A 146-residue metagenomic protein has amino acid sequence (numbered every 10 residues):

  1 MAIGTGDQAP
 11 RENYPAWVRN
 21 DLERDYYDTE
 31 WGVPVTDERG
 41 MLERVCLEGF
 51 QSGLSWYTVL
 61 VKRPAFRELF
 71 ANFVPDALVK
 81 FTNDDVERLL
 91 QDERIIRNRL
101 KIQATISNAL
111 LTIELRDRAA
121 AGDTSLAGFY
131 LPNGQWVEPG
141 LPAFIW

Functional and structural regions predicted by a protein language model:
M1-W146: HhH-family (HhH-GPD) DNA N-glycosylase catalytic core used in base-excision repair
